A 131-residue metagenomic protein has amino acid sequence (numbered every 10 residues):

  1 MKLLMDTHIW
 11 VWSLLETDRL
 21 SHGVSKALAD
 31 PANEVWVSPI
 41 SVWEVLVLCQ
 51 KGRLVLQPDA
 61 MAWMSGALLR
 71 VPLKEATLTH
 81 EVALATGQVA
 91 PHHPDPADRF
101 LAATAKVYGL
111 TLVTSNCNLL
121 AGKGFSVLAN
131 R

Functional and structural regions predicted by a protein language model:
M1-V37, K51-G66, R70, Y108 (+3 more regions): Short, well-structured N-terminal submotif of metal-dependent ribonuclease cores
V45: Phosphate/NTP-binding elements of NTP-utilizing enzymes
C49, L69, Q88-A90, G124-V127: Short secondary-structure transition/capping segments
V55-M61, L69-C117: Active-site neighborhoods of divalent-metal-dependent phosphate/nucleic-acid chemistry enzymes
A76-T77, V127-N130: Short acidic-hydrophobic, aromatic-tinged amphipathic segments that line or gate anion-handling sites
